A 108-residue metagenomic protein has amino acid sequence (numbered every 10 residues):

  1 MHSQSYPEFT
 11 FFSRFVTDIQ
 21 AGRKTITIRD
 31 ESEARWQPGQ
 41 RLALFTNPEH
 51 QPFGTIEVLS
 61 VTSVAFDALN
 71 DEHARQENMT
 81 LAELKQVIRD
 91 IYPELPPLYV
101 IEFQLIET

Functional and structural regions predicted by a protein language model:
H2-T108: Structured alpha/beta reader/binder surfaces that contact nucleic acids or chromatin modification marks
